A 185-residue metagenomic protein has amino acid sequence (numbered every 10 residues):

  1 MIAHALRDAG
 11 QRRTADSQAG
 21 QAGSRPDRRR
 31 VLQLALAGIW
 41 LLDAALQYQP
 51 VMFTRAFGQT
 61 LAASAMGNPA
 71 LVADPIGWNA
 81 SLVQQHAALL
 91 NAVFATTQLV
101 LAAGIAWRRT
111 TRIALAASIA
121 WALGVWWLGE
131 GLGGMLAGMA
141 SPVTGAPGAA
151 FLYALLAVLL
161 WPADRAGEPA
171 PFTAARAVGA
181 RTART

Functional and structural regions predicted by a protein language model:
M1-V100, G104-T185: Extended, low-polarity transmembrane helix blocks
